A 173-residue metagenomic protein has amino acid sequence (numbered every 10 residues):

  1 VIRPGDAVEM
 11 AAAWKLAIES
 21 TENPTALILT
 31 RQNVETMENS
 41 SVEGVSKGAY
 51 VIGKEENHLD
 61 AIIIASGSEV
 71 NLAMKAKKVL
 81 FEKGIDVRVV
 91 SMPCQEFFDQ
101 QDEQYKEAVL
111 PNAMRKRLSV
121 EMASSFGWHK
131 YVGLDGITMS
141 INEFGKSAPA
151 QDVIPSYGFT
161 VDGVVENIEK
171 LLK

Functional and structural regions predicted by a protein language model:
I2-D6: Active-site nucleophile and cofactor-binding loops and adjacent substrate-binding regions of central metabolic enzymes
E9-A13, A17-K173: Thiamine diphosphate
